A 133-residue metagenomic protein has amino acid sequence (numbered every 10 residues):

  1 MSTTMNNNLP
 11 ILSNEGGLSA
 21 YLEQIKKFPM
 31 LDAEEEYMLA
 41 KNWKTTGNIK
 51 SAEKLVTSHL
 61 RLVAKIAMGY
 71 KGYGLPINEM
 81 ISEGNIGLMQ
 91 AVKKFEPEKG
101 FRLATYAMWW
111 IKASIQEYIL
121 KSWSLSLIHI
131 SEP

Functional and structural regions predicted by a protein language model:
S2-L127, S131: Alpha-helical promoter-recognition and RNA polymerase-docking modules of transcription initiation factors, dominated by
